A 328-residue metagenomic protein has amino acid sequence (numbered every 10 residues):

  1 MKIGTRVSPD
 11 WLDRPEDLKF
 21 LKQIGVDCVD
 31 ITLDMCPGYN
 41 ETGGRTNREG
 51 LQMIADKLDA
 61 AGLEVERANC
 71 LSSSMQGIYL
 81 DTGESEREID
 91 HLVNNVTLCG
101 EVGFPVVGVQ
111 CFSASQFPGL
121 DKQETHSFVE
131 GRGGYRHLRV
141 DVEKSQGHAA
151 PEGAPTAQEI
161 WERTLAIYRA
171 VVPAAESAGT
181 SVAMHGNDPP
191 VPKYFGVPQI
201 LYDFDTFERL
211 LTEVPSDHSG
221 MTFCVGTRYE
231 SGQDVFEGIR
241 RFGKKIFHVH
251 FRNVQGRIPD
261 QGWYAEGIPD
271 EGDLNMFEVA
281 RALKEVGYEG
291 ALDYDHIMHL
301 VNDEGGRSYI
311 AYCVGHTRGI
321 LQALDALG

Functional and structural regions predicted by a protein language model:
M1-V7, W11-G25, A55-A60, G77-D81 (+6 more regions): Histidine-acidic metal/acid-base catalytic patches
T32-L165, E176-S177, T227, K284: Structural motif corresponding to the early beta-alpha repeats
D188: Helix-loop segments that flank and shape redox-cofactor active sites
